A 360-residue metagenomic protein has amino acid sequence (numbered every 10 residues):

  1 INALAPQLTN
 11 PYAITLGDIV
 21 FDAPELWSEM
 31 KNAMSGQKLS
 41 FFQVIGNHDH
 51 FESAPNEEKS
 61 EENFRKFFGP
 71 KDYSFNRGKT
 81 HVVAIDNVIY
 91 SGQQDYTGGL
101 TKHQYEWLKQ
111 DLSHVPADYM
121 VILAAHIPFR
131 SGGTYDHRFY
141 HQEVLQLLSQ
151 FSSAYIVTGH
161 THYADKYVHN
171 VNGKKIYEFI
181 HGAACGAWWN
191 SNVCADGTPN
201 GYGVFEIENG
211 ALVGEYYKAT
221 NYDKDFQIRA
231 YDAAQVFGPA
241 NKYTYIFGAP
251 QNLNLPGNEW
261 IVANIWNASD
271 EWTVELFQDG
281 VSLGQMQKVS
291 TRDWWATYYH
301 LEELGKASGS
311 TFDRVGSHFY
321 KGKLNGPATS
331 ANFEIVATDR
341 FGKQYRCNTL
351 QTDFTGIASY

Functional and structural regions predicted by a protein language model:
I1-S28, T329, A358-Y360: N-terminal active-site segment of His-dependent metallophosphoesterases
L16, L112-G133: Short acidic, glycine-rich surface-loop motifs adjacent to enzyme active sites
G17-D18, G46-N47, H126, G159-H160: Active-site glycine-centered loops adjacent to acidic/histidine catalytic or metal-binding residues that shape
P24-A117, D136-Y155, Y163-E208, L212-Y216: Extended active-site neighborhood of metal-dependent phosphoesterases/phosphodiesterases
K175-N267, W272-E275, F319-G326, A331-R346: Binuclear metal-dependent phosphoesterase catalytic core
L276-G280: Conserved aromatic beta-strand anchor motif in extracellular beta-sandwich/beta-rich domains
R292-K323: Aromatic sugar-binding surface patches on proteins that engage polysaccharides or sugar-phosphate polymers
F341-Y360: Short beta-strand elements
